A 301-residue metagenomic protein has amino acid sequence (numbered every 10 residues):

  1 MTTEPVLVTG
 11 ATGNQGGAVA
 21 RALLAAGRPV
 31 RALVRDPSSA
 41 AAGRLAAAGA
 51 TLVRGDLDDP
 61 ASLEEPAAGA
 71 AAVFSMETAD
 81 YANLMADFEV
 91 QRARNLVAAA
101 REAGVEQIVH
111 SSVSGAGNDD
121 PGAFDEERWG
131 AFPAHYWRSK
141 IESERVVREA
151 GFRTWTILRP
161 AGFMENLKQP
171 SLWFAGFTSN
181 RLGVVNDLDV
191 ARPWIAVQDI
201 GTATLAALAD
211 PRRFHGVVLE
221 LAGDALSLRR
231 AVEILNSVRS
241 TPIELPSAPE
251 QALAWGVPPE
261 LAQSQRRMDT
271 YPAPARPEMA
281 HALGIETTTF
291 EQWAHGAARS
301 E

Functional and structural regions predicted by a protein language model:
T2-G43, D58-A61, A68-A72, T78-F88 (+3 more regions): Oxidoreductase cofactor-interface core, primarily capturing Rossmann-like NAD(P)-dependent enzymes
G10, V53, V190, L221 (+2 more regions): Short, flexible active-site loop motifs that bind/organize anionic cofactors or intermediates
A22, F214, V238-R239, A248-E301: A hydrophobic C-terminal alpha-helical subdomain
A46-D59: Rossmann-fold cofactor-recognition segment
G49-L52, Y81, R192, S300-E301: Acidic/glycine-enriched edge-of-secondary-structure segments
V53, E244-A248: General small-molecule cofactor/ligand-binding pocket signal
E89-A93: Aromatic "clamp/platform" in nucleotide-sugar-dependent glycosyltransferases that forms part of the donor/acceptor
